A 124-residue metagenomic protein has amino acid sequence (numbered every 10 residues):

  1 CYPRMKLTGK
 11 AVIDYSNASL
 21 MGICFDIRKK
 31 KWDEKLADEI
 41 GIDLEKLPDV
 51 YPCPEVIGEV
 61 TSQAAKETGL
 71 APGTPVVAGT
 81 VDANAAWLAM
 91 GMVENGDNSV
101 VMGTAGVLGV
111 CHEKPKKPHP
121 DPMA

Functional and structural regions predicted by a protein language model:
C1-T80: Gly/Ser/Thr-rich active-site cleft segment
K66, L70, T74-A124: Catalytic phosphate/nucleotide-handling subdomain of diverse soluble enzymes
